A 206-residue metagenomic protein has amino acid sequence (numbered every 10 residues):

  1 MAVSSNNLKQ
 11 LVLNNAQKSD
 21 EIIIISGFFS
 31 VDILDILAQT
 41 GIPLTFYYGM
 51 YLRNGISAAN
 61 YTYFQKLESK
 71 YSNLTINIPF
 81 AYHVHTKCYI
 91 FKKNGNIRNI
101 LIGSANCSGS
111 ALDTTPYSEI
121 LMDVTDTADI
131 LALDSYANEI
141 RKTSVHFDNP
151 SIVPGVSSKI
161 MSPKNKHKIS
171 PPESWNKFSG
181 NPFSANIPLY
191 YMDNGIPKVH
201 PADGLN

Functional and structural regions predicted by a protein language model:
M1-N7, P43-A132, N138-K142: HKD-type phospholipase D/PLD-like phosphodiesterase module
L11-N77, S174-L205: Primarily the HKD phosphodiesterase
H83-H85, H146, H167, H200: Histidine (H) residue identity feature
L112, T125, I130-Y191: Long, C-terminal catalytic modules of enzymes
